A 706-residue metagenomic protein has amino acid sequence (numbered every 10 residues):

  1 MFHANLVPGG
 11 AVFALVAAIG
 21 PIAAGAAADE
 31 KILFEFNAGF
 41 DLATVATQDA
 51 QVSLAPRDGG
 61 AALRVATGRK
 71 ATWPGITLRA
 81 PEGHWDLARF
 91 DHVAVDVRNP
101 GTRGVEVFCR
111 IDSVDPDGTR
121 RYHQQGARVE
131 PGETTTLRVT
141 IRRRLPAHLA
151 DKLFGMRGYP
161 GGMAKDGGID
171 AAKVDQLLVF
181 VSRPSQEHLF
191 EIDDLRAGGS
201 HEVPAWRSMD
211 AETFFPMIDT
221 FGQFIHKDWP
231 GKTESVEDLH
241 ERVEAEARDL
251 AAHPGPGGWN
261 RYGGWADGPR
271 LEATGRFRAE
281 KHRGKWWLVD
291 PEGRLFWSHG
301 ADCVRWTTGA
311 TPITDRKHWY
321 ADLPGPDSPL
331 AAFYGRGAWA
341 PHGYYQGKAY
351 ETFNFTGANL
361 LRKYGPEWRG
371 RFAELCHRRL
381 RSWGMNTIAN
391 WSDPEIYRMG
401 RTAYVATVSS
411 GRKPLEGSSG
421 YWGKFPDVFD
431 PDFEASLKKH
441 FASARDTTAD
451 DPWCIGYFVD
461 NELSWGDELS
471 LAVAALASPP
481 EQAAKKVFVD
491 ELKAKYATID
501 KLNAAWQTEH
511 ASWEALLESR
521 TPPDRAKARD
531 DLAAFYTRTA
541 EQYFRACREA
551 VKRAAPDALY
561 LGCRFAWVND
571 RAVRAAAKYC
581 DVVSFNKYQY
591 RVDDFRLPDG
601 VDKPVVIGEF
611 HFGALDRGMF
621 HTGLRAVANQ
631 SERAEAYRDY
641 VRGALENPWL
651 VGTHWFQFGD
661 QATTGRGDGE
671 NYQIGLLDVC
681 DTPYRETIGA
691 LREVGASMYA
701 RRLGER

Functional and structural regions predicted by a protein language model:
A27-Q48: Extracellular carbohydrate-recognition regions
S53-G75: Short carbohydrate-recognition loop motifs
G68-K165, S185-E191: Extracellular ligand-binding interfaces
F224-M399, L415-D450, R525, D530-A534: Active-site-adjacent substrate/metal-binding segments within catalytic domains of carbohydrate-active enzymes
P291, A301, G309, R316-W368 (+3 more regions): Polysaccharide-binding and catalytic clefts of secreted carbohydrate-active enzymes
T352-A358, E416-P426, S519-A533, A566 (+2 more regions): Active-site clefts of carbohydrate-active enzymes
A474-V487, F656-R706: Aromatic-rich peripheral "rim/lid" segments of glycoside hydrolase catalytic domains that contact and position glycan
A534, R538-G623, R638-L645: Glycoside hydrolase catalytic-domain groove-lining segments
